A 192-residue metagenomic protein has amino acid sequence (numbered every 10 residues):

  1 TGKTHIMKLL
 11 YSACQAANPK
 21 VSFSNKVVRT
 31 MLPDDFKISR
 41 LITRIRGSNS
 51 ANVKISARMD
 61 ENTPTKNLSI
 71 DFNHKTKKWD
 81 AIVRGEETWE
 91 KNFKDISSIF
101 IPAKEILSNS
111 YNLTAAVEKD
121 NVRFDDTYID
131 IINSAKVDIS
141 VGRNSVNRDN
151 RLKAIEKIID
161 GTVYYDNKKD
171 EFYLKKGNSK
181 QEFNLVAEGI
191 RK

Functional and structural regions predicted by a protein language model:
T4: Walker A/P-loop
Y11: Helix-to-loop junction immediately C-terminal to a conserved catalytic motif
A16-K192: Phosphate-coordinating catalytic segments in nucleotide- and nucleic-acid-processing enzymes
